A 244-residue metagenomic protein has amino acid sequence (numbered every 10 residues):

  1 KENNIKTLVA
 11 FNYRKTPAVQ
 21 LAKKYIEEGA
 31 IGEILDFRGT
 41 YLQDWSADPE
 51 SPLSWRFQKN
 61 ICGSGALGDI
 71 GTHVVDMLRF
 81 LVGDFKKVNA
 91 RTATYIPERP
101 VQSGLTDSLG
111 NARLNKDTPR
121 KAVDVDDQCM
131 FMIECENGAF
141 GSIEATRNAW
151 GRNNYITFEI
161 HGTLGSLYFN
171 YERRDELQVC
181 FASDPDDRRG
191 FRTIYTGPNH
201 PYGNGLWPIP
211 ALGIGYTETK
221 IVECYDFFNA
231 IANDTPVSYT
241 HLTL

Functional and structural regions predicted by a protein language model:
N3-I5, A139: A short helix->loop->beta-strand "cap" motif at the edges of active sites that frequently abuts
I5-L8, Y13-A122, L177: Predominantly a Rossmann-like dinucleotide-binding segment in NAD(P)-dependent oxidoreductases
T7-A10, S142-E144, Y239: Short catalytic-loop micro-motif centered on adjacent basic/acidic residues
M77-L81, E134-A139: A structural motif corresponding to the C-terminal end of an alpha-helix and its immediate exit/capping segment
P97-M130, E134-N137, F158-E159, L164-Y239: C-terminal glycine/acidic-rich active-site capping loop/insertion
A145-R152: Glycine-rich phosphate/pyrophosphate-binding beta-alpha loops
T240-L244: Conserved small/polar residues in nucleotide/adenosyl-binding loops
